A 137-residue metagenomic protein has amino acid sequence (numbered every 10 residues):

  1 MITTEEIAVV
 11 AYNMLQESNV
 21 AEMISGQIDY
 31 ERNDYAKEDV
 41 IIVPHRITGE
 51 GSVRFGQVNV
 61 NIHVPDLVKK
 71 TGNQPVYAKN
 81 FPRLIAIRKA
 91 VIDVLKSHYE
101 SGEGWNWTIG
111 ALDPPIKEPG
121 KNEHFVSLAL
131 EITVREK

Functional and structural regions predicted by a protein language model:
M1-M23, P44-K137: Charged, amphipathic alpha-helical segments and their flanking helix caps
G26-K37: Short acidic low-complexity segments
Y35-R46: A short, hydrophobic beta-strand-centered structural micro-motif
